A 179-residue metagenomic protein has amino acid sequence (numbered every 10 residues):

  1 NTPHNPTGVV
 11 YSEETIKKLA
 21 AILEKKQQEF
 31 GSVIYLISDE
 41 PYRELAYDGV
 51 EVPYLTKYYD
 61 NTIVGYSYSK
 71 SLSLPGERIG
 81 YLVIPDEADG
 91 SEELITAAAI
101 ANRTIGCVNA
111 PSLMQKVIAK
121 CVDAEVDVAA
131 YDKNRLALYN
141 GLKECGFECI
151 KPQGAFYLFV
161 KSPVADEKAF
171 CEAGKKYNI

Functional and structural regions predicted by a protein language model:
N1-I179: PLP-dependent class I/II
